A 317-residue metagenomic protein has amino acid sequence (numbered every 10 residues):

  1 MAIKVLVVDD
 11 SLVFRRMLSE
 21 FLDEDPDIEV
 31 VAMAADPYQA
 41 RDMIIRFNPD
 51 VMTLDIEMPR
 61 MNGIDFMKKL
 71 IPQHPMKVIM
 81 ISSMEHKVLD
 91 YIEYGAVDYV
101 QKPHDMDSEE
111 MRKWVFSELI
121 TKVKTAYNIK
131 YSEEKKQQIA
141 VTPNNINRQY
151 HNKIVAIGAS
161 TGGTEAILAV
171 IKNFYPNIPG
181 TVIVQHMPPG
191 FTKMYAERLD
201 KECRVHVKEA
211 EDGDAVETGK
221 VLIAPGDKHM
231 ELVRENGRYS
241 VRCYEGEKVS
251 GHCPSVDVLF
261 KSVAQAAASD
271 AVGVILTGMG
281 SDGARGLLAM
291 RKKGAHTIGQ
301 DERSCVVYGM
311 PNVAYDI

Functional and structural regions predicted by a protein language model:
M1-K4: Non-catalytic signal-transmission and effector/linker regions of two-component phosphorelay proteins
D9: Conserved acidic carboxylate
L12-S19, D23, D27, Y38-Q39 (+3 more regions): Conserved acid/base catalytic micro-environments in cytosolic active-site loops
